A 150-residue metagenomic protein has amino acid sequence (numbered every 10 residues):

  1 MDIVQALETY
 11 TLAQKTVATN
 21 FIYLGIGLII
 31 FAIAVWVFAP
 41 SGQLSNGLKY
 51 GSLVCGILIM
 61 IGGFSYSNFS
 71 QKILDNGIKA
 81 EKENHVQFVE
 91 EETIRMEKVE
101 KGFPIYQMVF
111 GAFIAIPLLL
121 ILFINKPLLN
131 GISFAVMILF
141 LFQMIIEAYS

Functional and structural regions predicted by a protein language model:
M1-V37, I94-V99, Y149-S150: Cytosolic-side membrane-entry/anchor segment at the start of a transmembrane helix
T19-Y23, N46-V54, I105-M108, G131-I138: Alpha-helical transmembrane segments of integral membrane proteins
G25-V37, L58-F64, I114-L122, F140-M144: Hydrophobic core of alpha-helical transmembrane segments in multi-pass integral membrane proteins
V37-L48, N125-L129: Membrane-interfacial hairpin junctions
S41-L74, M144-A148: Hydrophobic alpha-helical membrane-embedded segments
Y66-E90: Membrane-helix interface/capping segments
I105-P127: Alpha-helical transmembrane segments and their membrane-interface junctions in multi-pass membrane proteins
L129-S150: Alpha-helical transmembrane segments and their immediate juxtamembrane interface regions
